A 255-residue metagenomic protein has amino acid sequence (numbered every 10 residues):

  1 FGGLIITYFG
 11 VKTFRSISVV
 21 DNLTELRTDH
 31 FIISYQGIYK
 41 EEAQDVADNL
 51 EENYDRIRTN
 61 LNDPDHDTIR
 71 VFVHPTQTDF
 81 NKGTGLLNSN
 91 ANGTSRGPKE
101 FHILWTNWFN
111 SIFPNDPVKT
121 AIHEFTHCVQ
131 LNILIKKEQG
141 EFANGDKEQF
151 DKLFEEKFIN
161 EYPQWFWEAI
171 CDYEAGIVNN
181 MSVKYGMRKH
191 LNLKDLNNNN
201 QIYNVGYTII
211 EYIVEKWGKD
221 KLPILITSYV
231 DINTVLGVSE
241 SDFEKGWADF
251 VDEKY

Functional and structural regions predicted by a protein language model:
F1-L26, E253-Y255: N-terminal low-structure segments adjacent to metalloprotease catalytic domains across cellular compartments
G2, I33-S34, R188-L191: A short alpha-helix capping/helix-coil boundary motif
G2-R15, P75-Q77, P163-A169, Q201-V205: Short, mixed-charge, low-aromatic patches
Y8, I38-Y39, K194-L196: A short, structure-level motif marking secondary-structure boundaries and short turns
V19-E155, T234-V238: Juxtacatalytic substrate-recognition/specificity segment
T94-G97, N115-T120, C128, I135-Y255: Acidic/His/Gly-enriched intrinsically disordered linker/tail segments that often contain short helix/coil "MoRF-like"
